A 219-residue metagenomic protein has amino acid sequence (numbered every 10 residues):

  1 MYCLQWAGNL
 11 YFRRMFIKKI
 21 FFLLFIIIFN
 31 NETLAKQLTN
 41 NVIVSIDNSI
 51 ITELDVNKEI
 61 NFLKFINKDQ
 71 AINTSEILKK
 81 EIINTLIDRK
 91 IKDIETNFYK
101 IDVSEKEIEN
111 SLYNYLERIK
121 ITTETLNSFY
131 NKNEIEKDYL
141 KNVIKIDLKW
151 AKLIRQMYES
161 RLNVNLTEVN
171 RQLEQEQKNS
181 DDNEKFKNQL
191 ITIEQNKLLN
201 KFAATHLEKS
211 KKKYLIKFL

Functional and structural regions predicted by a protein language model:
C3-L4, L10-F12: Short hydrophobic targeting helices and cationic amphipathic motifs that mediate membrane/organellar targeting
W6-A7, A151: Short linear interaction motif-like sites in intrinsically disordered regions of transcription factors
A7-N9, I28-F29: Intrinsically disordered, low-complexity peptide-like regions
R13-I20: Positively charged n-region of N-terminal signal peptides that target proteins for export
I20-F29: Sec-dependent N-terminal signal peptides
T33-Q37: Boundary at the C-terminal end of the N-terminal hydrophobic targeting segment
L38, I50-I51, I72, E76-L219: Peptidyl-prolyl cis-trans isomerase
N41-I72: N-terminal targeting signals for Sec/Tat export/insertion, comprising classic cleavable signal peptides
